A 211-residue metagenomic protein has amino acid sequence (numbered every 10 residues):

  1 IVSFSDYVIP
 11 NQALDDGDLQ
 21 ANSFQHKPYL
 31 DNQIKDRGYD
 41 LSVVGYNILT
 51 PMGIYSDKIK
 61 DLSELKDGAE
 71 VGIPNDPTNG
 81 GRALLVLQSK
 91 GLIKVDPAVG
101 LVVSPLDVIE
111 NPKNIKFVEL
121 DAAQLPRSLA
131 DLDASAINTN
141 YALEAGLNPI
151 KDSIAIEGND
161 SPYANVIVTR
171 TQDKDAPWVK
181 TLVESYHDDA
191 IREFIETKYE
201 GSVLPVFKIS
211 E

Functional and structural regions predicted by a protein language model:
V2-Q12, V99-R127: Short helix-initiation/N-cap motifs at beta->coil->alpha
Y7-G38, I54, K60, A142-G146: Pocket-flanking alpha-helical
D15-Q25, A69, L92, K113-K116 (+1 more regions): Alpha-to-beta junction loops
N32-V44, D57-I59, D131, A136 (+1 more regions): Ligand-binding "clamshell"
V44-K94, R192: A conserved helix-loop-strand patch within extracytoplasmic ligand-binding domains of the periplasmic binding
P51-L62, A164-W178: A bilobed periplasmic-binding-protein/Venus flytrap-type ligand-binding module shared by bacterial periplasmic
D67-A69, D175-S185: Short amphipathic alpha-helical coupling segments at ligand-binding clamshell hinges and other catalytic/signaling
N79-Q88, Y186-V206: Periplasmic-binding protein-like
